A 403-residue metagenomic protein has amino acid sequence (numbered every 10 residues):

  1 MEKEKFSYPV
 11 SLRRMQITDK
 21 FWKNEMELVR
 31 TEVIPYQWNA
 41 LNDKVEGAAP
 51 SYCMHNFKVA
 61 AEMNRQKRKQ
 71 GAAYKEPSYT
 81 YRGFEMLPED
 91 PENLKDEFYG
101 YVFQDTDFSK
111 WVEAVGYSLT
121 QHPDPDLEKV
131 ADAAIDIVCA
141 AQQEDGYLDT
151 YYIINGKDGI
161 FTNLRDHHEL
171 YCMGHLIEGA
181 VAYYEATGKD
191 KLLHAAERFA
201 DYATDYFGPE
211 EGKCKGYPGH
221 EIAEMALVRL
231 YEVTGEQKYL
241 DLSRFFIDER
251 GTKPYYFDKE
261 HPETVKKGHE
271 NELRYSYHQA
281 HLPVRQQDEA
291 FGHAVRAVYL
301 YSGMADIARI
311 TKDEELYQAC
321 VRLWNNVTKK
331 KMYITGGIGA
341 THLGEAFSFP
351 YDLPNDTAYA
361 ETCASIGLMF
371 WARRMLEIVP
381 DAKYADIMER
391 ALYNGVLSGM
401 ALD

Functional and structural regions predicted by a protein language model:
M1-D403: Glycan-recognition and catalytic cores of secretory/periplasmic carbohydrate-active enzymes
